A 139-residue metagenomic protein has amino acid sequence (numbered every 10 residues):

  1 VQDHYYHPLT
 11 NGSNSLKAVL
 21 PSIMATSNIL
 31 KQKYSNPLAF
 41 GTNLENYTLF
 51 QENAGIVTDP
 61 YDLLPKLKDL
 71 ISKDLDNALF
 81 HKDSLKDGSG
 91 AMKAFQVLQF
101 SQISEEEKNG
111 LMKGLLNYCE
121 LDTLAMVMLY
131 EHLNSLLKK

Functional and structural regions predicted by a protein language model:
V1-K139: DEDD superfamily 3′-5′ metal-dependent exonuclease/proofreading module
